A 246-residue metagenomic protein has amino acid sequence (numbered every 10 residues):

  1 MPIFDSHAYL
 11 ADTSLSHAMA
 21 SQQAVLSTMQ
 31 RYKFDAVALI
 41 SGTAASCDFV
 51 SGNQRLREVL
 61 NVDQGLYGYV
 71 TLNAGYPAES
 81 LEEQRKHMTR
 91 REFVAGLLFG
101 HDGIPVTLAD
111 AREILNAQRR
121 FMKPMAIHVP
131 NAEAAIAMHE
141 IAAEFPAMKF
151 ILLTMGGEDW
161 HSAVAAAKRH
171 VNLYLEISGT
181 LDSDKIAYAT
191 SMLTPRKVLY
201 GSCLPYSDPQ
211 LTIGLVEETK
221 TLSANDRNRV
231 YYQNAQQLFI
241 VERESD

Functional and structural regions predicted by a protein language model:
M1-S16, R57-V59, Q64: Mobile, glycine- and charge-enriched loop segments and immediately flanking short secondary-structure elements within
M1-S6, A18-A36, P195, L211-D246: Mid-to-C-terminal alpha-helical segments outside catalytic/metal-binding sites
I3-A8, V37-L39, Y67-L72, V94-L98 (+4 more regions): Hydrophobic faces of well-ordered beta-strands that scaffold small-molecule active sites in alpha/beta enzyme cores
H7, M29, L56, H87 (+6 more regions): Conserved, mostly hydrophobic/aromatic
A11-S14, A44-D48, G75-A78, N131-A137 (+3 more regions): Active-site environment of divalent metal-dependent phosphoester hydrolases
S21-T28, G52-V59, E83-H87, D110-I114 (+4 more regions): A general structural detector for well-ordered alpha-helical segments in enzyme core domains, enriched
D35-A36, C47-A126, R169: Active-site gating/metal-coordination segments in enzymes
P105-L199: Catalytic pocket-lining loop regions of alpha/beta-barrel enzymes, especially the amidohydrolase/enolase/GH5 lineages
